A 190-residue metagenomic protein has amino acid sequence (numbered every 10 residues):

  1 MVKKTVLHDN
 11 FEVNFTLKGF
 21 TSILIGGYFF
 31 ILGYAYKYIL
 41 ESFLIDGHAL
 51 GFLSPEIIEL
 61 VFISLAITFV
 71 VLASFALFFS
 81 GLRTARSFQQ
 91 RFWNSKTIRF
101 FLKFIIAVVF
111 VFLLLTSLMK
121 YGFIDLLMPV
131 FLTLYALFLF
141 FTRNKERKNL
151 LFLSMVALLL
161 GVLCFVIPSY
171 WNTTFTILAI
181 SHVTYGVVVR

Functional and structural regions predicted by a protein language model:
M1-V13: Short, Lys/Arg-rich, polar N-terminal cytosolic tail immediately upstream of the first transmembrane signal-anchor
E12-G19, I23, P55-F62, Y121-M128 (+2 more regions): Membrane-interface helix-boundary signature
V13-F110: Selected alpha-helical membrane-embedding segments in polytopic membrane proteins
K18, S22-F29, F62-F69, M128-F131 (+5 more regions): Hydrophobic alpha-helical transmembrane segments of polytopic
G27-Y38, V108-L118, F138-F140, L153-Y170: Hydrophobic alpha-helical transmembrane segments and adjacent interfacial helices in integral membrane proteins
F78-R91, K120-L132, L160-T173, G186-R190: Alpha-helical membrane-embedding segments and immediately adjacent membrane-interface amphipathic helices
F92-L150: Membrane-proximal helix-loop-helix units in multi-pass membrane proteins
Y135-R190: Terminal transmembrane helical module of multi-pass membrane proteins
